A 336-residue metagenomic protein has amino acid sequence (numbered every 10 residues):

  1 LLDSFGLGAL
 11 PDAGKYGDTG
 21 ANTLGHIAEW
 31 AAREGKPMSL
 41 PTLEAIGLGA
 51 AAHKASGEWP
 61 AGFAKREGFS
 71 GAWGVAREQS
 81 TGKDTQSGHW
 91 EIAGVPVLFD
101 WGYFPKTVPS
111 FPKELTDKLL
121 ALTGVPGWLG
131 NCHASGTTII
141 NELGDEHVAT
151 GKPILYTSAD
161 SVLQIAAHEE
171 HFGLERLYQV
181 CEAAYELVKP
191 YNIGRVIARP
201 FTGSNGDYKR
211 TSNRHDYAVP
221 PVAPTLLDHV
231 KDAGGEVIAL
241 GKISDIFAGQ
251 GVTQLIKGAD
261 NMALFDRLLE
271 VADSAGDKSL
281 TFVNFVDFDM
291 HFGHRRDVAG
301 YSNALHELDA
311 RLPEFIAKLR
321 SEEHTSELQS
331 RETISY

Functional and structural regions predicted by a protein language model:
G6-H168, F172-E175, R199, D207: Active-site nucleophile/metal-coordination loop of metallo-enzymes that catalyze phosphate/sulfate and related
G151-I154, G194-V196, L268-D289: Active-site regions of oxyanion-processing enzymes, predominantly non-cytosolic
A167-H168, L174-G241: Extended, H/D-rich, highly charged conserved domains that either
T211-A218, G251-M262, H294-A304: Glycine-rich tight-turn/loop motif centered on a GG-T
V237-G249, D277-G293: A glycine-rich, aromatic-flanked flexible loop/lid motif
A239-L268: Functional beta-strand-loop-alpha-helix junction segments that form "active/interaction loops" within catalytic
D266-L269, F288-E327: A long, amphipathic alpha-helix that forms part of the scaffold/cap immediately adjacent to metal-dependent active
H324-Y336: Single conserved hydrophobic/aromatic residue that forms the stacking wall/gate of nucleotide- or nucleobase-binding
